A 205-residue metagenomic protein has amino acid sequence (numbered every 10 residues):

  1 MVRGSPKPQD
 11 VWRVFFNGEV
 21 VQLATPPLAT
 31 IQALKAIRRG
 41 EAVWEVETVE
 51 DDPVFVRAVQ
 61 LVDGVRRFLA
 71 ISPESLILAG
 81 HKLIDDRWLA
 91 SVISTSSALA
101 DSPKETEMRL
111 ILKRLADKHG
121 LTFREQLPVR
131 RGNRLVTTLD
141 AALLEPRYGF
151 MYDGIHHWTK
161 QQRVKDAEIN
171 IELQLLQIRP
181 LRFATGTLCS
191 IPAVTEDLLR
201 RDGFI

Functional and structural regions predicted by a protein language model:
M1-L99, T106, D117: Phosphate-handling catalytic interfaces
R66-I205: Surface segments flanking catalytic/ligand-binding clefts of nucleic-acid enzymes
